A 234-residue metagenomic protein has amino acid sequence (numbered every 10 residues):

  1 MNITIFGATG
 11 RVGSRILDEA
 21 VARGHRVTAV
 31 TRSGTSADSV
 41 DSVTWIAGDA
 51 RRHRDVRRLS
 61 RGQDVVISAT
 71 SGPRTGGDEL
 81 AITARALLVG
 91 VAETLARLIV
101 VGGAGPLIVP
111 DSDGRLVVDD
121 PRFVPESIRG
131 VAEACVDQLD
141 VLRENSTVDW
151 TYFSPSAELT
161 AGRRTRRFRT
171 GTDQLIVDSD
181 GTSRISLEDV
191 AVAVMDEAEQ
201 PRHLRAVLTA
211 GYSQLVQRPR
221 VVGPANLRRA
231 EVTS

Functional and structural regions predicted by a protein language model:
I3-R23: N-terminal Rossmann NAD(P)H-binding glycine-rich loop of SDR-like oxidoreductase domains
T4, G34-T94: NAD(P)H-binding glycine-rich loop region in Rossmannoid oxidoreductase-like domains and their noncatalytic homologs
R26, G34, R85-G130, V136 (+1 more regions): Conserved Rossmann-fold NAD(P)-dependent oxidoreductase catalytic core, especially the SDR/UDP-sugar
A29-S36, S156-A157: Short, polar loop motifs at secondary-structure junctions
S112, N145-T147, T160-R167, E197-A206: Glycine/proline-rich active-site loop of Rossmann-fold NAD(P)-dependent oxidoreductases
A134, T182-M195, A206: Substrate-positioning beta->alpha
L139-A161: Conserved beta-loop-beta element that borders a ligand/cofactor-binding pocket
